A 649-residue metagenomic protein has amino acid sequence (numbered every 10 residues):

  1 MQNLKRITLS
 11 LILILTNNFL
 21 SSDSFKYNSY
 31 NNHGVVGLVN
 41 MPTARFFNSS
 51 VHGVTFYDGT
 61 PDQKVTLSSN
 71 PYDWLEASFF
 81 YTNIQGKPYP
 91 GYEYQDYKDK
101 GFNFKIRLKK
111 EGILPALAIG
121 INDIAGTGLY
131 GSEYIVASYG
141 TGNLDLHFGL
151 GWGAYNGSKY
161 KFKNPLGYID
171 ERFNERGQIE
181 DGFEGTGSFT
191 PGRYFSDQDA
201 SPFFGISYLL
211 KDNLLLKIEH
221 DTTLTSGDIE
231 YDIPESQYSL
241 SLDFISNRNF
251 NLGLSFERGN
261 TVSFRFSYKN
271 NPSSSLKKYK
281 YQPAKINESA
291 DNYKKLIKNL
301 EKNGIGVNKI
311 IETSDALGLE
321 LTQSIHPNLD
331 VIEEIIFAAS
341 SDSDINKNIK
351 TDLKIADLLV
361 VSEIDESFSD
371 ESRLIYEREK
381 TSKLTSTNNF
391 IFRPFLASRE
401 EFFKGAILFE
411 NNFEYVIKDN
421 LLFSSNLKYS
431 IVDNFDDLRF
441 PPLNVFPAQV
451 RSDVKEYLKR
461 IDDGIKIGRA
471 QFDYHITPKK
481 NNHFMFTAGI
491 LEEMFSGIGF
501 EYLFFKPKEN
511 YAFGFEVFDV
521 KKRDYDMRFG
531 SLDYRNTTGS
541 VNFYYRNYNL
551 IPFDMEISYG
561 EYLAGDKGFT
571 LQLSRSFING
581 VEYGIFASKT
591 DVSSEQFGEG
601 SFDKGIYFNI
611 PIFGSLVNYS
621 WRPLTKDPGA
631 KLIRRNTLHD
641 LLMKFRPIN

Functional and structural regions predicted by a protein language model:
I12-L20: Hydrophobic h-region of N-terminal signal peptides that target proteins for export in Gram-negative bacteria
S22-L129, T141-G142, A154-Y155, T190-P191 (+11 more regions): Transmembrane beta-barrel domains of Gram-negative outer membranes and organellar outer membranes
R45, Q63-F79, Y97-E111, G131-W152 (+13 more regions): Feature captures outer-membrane beta-barrel proteins of Gram-negative bacteria and organelles
F56-Y57, Y92-K98, A125-L129, S138 (+8 more regions): Replace "Gram-negative outer membrane beta-barrel proteins" with "bacterial and organellar outer membrane beta-barrel
Y57-G59, F80-I84, G120-I124, G151-G153 (+13 more regions): Outer-membrane beta-barrel pore domains and translocons
Q85-Y89, K110-G112, A125-L129, A154-Y160 (+12 more regions): Gram-negative outer-membrane beta-barrel proteins
G167-F173, F183-Y194, Q198, I245-L252 (+6 more regions): Flexible, glycine-rich linker and terminal segments associated with outer-membrane beta-barrel/transport systems
R176-N213, T225: A mid-sequence, solvent-exposed acidic-amphipathic segment
